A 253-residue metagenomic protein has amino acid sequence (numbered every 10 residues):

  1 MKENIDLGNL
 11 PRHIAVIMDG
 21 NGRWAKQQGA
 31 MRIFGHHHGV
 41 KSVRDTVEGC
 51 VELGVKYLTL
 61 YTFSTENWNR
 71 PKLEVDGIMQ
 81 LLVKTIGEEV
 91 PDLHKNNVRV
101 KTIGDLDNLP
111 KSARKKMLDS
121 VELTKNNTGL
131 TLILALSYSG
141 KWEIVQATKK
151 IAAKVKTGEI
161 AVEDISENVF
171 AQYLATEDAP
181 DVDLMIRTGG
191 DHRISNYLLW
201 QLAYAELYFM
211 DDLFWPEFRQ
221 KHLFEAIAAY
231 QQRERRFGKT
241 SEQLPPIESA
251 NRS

Functional and structural regions predicted by a protein language model:
M1-S253: Flexible, compositionally biased loop and terminal segments
